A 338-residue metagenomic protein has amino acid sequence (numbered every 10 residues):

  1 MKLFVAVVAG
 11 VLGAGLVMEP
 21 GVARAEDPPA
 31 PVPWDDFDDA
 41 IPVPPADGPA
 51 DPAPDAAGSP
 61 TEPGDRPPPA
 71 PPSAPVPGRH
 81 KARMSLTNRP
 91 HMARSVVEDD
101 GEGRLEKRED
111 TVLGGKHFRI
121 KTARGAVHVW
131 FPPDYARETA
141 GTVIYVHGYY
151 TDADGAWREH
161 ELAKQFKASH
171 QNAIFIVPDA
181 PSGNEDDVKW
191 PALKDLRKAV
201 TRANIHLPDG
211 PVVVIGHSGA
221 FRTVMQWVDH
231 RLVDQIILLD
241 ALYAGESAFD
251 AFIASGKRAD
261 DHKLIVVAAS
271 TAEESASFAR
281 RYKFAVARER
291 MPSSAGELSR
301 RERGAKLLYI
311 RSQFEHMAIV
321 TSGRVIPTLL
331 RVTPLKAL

Functional and structural regions predicted by a protein language model:
M1-E26, A30: Sec-dependent N-terminal signal peptides
P29-G141, A173, S294: A domain-start/cap signature at the N-terminus of enzymes
T139-A199: Active-site machinery of serine-nucleophile hydrolases
A180, I237-G245, A268-A272: Active-site nucleophile loop of the alpha/beta-hydrolase fold
D195-D209: Conserved acidic catalytic loop of the alpha/beta-hydrolase fold
H206-S218: Alpha/beta-hydrolase fold nucleophile elbow
R222-W227: Hydrolases whose catalytic domains are alpha/beta-hydrolase-1, hotdog thioesterase, or metallo-beta-lactamase-like
S270-L338: C-terminal catalytic histidine-bearing segment of alpha/beta-hydrolase fold enzymes
